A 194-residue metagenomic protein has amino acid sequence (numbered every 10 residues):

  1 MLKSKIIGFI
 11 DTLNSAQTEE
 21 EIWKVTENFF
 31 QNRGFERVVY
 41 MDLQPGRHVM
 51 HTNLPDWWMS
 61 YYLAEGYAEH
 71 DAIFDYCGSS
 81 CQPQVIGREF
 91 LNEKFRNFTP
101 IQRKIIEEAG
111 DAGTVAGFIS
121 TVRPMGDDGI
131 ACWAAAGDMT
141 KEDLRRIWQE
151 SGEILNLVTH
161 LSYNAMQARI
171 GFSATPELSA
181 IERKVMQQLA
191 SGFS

Functional and structural regions predicted by a protein language model:
M1-L13: Signal-transmission linkers at sensory-effector interfaces
T12-V25: Signal-transducing coiled-coil linker helices
A16, R145-W148, Q167-F172: Interdomain signal-transducing alpha-helical coiled-coil linkers
K24-P124: Regulatory input/activation interfaces that engage signals or partners
V122-M139: Sensory-domain boundary capping and coupling elements
A136-G152: Regulatory loop-to-helix N-cap segments in sensory/regulatory domains that couple ligand/signal detection
I154-R169: Signal-transmission/dimerization alpha-helices at domain junctions
R169-S194: Helix-turn-helix DNA-binding segment
